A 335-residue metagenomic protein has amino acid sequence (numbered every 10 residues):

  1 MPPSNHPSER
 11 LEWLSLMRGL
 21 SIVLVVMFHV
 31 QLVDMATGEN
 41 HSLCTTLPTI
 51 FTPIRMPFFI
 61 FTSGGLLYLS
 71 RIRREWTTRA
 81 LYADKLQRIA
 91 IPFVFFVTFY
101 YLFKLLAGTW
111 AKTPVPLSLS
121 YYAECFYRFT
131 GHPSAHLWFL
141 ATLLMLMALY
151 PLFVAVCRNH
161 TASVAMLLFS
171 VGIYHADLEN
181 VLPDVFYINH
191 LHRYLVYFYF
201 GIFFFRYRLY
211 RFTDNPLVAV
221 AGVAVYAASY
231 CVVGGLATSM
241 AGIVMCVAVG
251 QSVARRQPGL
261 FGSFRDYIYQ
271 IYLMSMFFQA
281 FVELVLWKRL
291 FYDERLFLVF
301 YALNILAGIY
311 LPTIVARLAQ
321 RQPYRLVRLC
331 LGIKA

Functional and structural regions predicted by a protein language model:
M1-A335: Alpha-helical transmembrane segments and their immediate juxtamembrane cytosolic regions
